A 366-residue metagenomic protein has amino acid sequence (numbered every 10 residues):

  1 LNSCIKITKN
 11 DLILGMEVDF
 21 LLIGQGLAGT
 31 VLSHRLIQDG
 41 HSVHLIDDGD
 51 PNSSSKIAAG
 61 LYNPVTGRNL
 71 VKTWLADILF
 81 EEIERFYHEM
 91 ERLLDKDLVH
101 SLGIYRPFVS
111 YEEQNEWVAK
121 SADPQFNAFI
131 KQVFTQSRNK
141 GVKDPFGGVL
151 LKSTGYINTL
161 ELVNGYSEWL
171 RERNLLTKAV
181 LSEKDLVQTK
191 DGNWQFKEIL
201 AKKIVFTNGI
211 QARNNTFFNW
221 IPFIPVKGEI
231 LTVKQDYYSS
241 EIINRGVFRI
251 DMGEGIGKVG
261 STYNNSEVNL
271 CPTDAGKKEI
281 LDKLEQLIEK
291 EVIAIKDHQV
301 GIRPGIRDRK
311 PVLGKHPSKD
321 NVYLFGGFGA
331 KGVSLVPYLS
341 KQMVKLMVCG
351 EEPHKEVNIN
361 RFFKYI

Functional and structural regions predicted by a protein language model:
F20-H44: N-terminal Rossmann-like FAD-binding beta1-loop-alpha1 element of flavoenzymes
V31-R35, K56, L61, T66 (+2 more regions): Active-site substrate-recognition segment that forms the wall of the catalytic cavity or substrate channel
Q38-K56: Glycine-rich FAD pyrophosphate-binding loop
L61-K140: Dinucleotide-binding Rossmann-like beta1-alpha1 core, especially the glycine-rich loop that anchors the ADP
R68, K96-R106, K131-W169, A179 (+3 more regions): Helix-loop-beta segment of a Rossmann-like dinucleotide-binding subdomain
V71-L79, V149-G165, C271-A275, S334: Short beta-strand to alpha-helix junction loop
T154-Y237, E241-N244: Predominantly flavin-linked oxidoreductase catalytic cores and closely associated redox partners
D297-I366: C-terminal catalytic lobe of FAD-dependent flavoproteins
